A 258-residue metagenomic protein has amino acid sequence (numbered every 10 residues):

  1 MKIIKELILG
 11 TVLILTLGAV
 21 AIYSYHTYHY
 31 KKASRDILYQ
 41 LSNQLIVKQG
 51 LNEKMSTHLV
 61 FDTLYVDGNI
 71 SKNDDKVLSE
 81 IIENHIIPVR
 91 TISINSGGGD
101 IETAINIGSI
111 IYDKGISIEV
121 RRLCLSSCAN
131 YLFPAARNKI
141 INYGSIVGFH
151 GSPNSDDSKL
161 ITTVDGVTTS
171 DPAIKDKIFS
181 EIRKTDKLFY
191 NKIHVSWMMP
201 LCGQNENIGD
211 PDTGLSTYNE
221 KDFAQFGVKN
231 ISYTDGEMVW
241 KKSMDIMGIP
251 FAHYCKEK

Functional and structural regions predicted by a protein language model:
I8-Y23: Hydrophobic membrane-insertion alpha-helices, especially the h-region of bacterial N-terminal signal peptides
R35-V77: STAS-typified acidic loop motif
T57-G68, T91, T163-D171: Acidic/histidine-rich, surface-exposed loop or edge segments in extracytoplasmic proteins
V66, I92, F133, F223: Terminal peptide-recognition signature
D75-S79, A104-G108, Y112, N130 (+4 more regions): Extracytoplasmic/secreted envelope proteins and their assembly/folding machinery, especially bacterial periplasmic
I87-T103, S117-L123: Short, glycine-/small-residue-enriched flexible loop/hinge segments at domain edges that mediate gating
Y112, I116-D156: Glycine-rich beta-to-alpha active-site loop
D157-Y254: Charged, glycine-interspersed solvent-exposed loop segments at helix/strand-loop junctions that cap or gate access
